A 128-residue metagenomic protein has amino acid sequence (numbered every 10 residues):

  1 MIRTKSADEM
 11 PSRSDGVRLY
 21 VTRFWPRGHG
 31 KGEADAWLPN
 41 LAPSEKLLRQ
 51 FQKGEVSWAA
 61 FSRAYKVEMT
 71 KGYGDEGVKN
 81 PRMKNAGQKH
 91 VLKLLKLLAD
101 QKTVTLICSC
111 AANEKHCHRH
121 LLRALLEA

Functional and structural regions predicted by a protein language model:
M1-A128: Residues lining hydrophobic/aromatic ligand-binding pockets adjacent to catalytic sites
